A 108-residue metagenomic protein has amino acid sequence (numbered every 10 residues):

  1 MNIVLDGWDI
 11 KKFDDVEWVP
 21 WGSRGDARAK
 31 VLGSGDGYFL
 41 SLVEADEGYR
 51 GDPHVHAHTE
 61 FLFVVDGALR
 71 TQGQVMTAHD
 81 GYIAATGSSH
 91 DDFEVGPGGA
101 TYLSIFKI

Functional and structural regions predicted by a protein language model:
M1-G37: A short, N-terminal "cap"/entry segment at the start of jelly-roll beta-barrel domains of the cupin/DSBH fold
R24-R28, G33-V55, V75, A85-S89: Conserved short histidine dyad/triad with adjacent acidic residue
V43, F63, S104-I105: Preference for bulky hydrophobic residues occupying beta-strand positions in well-ordered beta-sheet regions
A57-T71: Glycine- and acidic-residue-biased ligand/ion/polar-headgroup-sensing regions
V75-T77, T86-I108: Ligand-binding loop in jelly-roll beta-barrel domains
